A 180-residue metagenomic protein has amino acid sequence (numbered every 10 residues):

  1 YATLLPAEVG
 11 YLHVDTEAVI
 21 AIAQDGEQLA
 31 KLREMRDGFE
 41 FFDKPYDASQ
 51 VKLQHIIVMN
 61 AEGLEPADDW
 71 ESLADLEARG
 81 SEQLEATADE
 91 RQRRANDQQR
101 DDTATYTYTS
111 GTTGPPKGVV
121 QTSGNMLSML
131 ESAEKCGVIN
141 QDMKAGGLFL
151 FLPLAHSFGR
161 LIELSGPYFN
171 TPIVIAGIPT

Functional and structural regions predicted by a protein language model:
Y1-R79: Structural core segment of the AMP-binding/adenylate-forming
L12, Y108, L164-G166: Hydrophobic/aromatic ligand-binding patch that stacks against planar heteroaromatic rings of cofactors or nucleotides
A18, P115, T171: Short glycine/serine/threonine/alanine-rich loop segments
A78-Y108, P115, N140-G147: Conserved pre-ATP/AMP-binding loop-to-beta segment of ANL
T107-S110, L152: Active-site beta-alpha turn of Rossmann-fold NAD(P)-dependent dehydrogenases/reductases
T122-S123: Short coil-to-helix segment of the ABC ATPase nucleotide-binding domain corresponding to the Q-loop/switch region
L127-L150, L154-T180: Conserved AMP-binding/adenylation subdomain of ANL enzymes
